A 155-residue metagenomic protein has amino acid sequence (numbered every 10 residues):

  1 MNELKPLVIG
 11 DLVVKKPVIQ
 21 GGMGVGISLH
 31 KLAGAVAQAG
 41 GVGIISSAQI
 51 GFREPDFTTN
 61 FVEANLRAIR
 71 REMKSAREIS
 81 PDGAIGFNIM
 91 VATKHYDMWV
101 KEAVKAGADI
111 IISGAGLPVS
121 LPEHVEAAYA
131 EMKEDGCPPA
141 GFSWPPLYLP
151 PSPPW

Functional and structural regions predicted by a protein language model:
M1-W155: Active-site entrance/lid segments in N-terminal catalytic domains of soluble metabolic enzymes
